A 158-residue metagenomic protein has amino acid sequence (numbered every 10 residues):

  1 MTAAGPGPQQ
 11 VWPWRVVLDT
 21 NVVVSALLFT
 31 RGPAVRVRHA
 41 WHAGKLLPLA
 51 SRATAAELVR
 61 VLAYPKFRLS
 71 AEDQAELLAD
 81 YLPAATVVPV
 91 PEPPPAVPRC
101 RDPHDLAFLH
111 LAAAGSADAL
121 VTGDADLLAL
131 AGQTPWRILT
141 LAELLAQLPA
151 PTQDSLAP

Functional and structural regions predicted by a protein language model:
M1-A50: Short, well-structured N-terminal submotif of metal-dependent ribonuclease cores
W12, G32, L49, E72 (+3 more regions): Residues at secondary-structure transition points
D19-T20, S51, G123-D124, T140: A secondary-structure boundary/capping signal
V22-V23, T54, D126-L127: Alpha-helix capping/helix-boundary segments
A40, L111, L130: Hydrophobic/aromatic ligand-binding patch that stacks against planar heteroaromatic rings of cofactors or nucleotides
A40-P95: PIN-domain endoribonuclease scaffold, especially VapC-family toxins
P83-A119: Active-site neighborhoods of divalent-metal-dependent phosphate/nucleic-acid chemistry enzymes
P98, G115-A119, A125-P158: Acidic, PIN/NYN-like endoribonuclease modules and their adjacent C-terminal/linker elements
